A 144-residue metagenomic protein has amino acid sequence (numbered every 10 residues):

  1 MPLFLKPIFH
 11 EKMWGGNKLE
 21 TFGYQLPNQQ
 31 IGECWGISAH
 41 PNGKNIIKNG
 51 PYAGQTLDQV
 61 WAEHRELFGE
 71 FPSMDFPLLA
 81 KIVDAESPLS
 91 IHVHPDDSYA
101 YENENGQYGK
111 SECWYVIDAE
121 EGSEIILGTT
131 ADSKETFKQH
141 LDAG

Functional and structural regions predicted by a protein language model:
M1-D132: Transition-metal
S133-G144: Active-site glycine-rich loop that binds ribose-phosphate moieties when present
